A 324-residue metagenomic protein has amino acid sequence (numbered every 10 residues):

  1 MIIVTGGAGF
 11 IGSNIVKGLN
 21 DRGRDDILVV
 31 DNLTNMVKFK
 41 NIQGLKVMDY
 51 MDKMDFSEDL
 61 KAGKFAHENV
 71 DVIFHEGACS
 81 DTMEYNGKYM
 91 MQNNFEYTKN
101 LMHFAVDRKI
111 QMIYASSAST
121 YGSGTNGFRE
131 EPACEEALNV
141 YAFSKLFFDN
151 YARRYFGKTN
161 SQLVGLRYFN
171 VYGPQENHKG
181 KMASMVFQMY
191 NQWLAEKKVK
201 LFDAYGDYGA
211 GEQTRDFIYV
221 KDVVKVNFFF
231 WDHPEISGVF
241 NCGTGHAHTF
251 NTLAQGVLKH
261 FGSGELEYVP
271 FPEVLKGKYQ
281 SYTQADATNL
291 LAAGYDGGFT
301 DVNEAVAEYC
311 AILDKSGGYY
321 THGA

Functional and structural regions predicted by a protein language model:
I2-R22: N-terminal Rossmann NAD(P)H-binding glycine-rich loop of SDR-like oxidoreductase domains
T5, V30, I73-G77, M112-A118 (+1 more regions): SDR active-site strand-loop-helix element
V29-F56: Glycine-rich phosphate-binding loop and adjoining beta1-alpha1-beta2 segment of Rossmann-like nucleotide-binding folds
G44, K53-N93: NAD(P)H-binding glycine-rich loop region in Rossmannoid oxidoreductase-like domains and their noncatalytic homologs
F74-G77, G87-F95, K99, H103 (+2 more regions): Catalytic Tyr-X3-Lys loop
Q92, E96-N100, D107, T120-G165 (+3 more regions): Catalytic helix-loop patch of NAD(P)-dependent Rossmann-fold dehydrogenases
L138, F169-A183, A204-V220: Glycine-rich "substrate-gating" loop/helix at the edge of Rossmann-like oxidoreductase active sites
W193-A324: C-terminal substrate-binding subdomain of Rossmann-fold SDR/epimerase-dehydratase oxidoreductases
